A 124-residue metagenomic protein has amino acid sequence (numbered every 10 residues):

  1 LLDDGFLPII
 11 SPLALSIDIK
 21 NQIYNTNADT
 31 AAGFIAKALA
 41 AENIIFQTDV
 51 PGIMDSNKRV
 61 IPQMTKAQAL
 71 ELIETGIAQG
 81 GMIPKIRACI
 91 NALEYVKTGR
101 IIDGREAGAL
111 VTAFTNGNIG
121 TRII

Functional and structural regions predicted by a protein language model:
L1-I124: C-terminal catalytic "cap/lid" subdomain
